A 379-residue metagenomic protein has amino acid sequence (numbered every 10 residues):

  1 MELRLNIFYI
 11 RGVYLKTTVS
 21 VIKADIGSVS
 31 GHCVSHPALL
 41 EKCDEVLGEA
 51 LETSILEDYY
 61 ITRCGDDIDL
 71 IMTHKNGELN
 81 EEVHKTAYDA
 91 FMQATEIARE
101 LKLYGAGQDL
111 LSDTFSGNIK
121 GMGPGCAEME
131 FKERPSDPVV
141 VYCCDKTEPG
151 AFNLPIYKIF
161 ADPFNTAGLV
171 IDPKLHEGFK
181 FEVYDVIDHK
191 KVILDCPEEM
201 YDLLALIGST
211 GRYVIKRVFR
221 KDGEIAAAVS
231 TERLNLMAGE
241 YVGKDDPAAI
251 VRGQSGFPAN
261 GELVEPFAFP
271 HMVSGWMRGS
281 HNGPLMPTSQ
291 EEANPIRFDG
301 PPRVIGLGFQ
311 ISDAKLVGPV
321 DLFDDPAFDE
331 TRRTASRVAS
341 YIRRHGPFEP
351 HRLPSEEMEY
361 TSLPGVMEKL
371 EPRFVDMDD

Functional and structural regions predicted by a protein language model:
E2-D379: Regulatory and interdomain segments flanking nucleotide-handling catalytic cores in signaling/defense enzymes
